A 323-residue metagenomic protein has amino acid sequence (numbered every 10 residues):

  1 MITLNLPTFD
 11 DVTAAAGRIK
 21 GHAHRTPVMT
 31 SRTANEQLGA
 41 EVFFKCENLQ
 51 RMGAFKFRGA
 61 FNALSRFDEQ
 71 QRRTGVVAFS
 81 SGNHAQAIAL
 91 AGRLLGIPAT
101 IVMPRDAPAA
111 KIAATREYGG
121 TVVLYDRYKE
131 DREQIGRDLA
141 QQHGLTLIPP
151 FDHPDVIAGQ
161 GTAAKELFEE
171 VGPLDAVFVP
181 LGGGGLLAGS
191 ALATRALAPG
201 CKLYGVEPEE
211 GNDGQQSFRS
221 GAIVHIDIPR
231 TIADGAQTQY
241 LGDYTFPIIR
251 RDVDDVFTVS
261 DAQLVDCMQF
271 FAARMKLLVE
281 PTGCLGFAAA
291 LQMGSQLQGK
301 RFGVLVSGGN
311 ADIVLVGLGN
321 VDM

Functional and structural regions predicted by a protein language model:
M1-M323: PLP-dependent amino-acid enzyme catalytic core
